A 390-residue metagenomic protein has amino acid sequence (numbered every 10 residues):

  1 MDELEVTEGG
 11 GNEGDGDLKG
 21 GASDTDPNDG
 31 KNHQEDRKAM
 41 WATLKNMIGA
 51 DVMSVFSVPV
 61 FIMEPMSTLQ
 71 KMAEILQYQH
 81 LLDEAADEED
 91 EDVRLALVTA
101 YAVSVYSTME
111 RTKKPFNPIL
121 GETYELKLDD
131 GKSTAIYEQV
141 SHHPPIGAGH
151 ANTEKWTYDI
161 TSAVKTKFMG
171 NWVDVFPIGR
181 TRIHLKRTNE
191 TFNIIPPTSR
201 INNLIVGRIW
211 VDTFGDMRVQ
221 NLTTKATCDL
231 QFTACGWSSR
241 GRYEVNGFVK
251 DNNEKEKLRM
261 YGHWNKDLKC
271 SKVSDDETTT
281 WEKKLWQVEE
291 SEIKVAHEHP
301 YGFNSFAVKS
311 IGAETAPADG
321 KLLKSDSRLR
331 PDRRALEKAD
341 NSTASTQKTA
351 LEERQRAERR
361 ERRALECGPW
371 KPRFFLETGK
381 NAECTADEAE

Functional and structural regions predicted by a protein language model:
M1-D83, D87, D92-E390: Extended acidic, Ser/Thr- and Pro-enriched interaction/regulatory segments
